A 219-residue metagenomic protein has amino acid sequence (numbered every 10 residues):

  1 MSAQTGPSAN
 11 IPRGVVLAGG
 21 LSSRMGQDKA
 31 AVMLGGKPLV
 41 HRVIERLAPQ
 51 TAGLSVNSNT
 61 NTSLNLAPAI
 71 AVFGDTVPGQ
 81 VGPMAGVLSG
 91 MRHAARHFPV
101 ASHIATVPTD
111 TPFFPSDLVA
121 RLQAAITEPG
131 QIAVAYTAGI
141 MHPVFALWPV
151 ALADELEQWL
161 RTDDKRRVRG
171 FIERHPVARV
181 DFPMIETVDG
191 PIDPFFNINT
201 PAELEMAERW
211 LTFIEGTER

Functional and structural regions predicted by a protein language model:
A3-K165, E173-P194, E205-E215: Nucleotide and nucleotide-moiety/phosphate-recognizing core
I198: Regulatory input/activation interfaces that engage signals or partners
